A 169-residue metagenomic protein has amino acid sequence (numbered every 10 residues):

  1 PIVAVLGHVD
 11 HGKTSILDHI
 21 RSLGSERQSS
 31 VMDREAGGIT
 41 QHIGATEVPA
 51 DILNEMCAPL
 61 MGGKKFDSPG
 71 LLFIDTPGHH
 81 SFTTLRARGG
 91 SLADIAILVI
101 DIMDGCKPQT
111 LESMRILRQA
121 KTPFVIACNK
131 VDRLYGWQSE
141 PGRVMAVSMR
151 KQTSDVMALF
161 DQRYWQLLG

Functional and structural regions predicted by a protein language model:
V3-G169: P-loop/Walker A NTP-binding module and the surrounding RecA-like catalytic core of P-loop NTPases
